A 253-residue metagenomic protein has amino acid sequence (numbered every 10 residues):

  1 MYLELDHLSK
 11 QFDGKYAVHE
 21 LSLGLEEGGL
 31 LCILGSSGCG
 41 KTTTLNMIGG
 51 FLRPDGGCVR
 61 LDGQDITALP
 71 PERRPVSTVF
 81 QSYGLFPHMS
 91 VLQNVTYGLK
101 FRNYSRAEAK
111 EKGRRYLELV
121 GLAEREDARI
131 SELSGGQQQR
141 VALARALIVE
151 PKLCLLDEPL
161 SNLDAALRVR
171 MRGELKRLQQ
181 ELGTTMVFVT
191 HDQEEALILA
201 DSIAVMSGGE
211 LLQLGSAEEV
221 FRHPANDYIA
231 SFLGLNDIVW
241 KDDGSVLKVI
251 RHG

Functional and structural regions predicted by a protein language model:
L34-S36: The feature captures the beta-strand-to-loop junction immediately N-terminal to the Walker
G49: Helix-to-loop junction immediately C-terminal to a conserved catalytic motif
D65, A107-R125, K176-R177, G183: Conserved ABC ATPase "signature" region
L92-K100, K110, R114: Short helical segment in ABC ATPase nucleotide-binding domains corresponding to the A-loop/adjacent helical element
A128-S131, V149: Conserved signature/switch motifs of ABC ATPase nucleotide-binding domains
G208-G209: Conserved ABC ATPase "signature" C-loop
L214-G215, H223: ABC ATPase "signature
